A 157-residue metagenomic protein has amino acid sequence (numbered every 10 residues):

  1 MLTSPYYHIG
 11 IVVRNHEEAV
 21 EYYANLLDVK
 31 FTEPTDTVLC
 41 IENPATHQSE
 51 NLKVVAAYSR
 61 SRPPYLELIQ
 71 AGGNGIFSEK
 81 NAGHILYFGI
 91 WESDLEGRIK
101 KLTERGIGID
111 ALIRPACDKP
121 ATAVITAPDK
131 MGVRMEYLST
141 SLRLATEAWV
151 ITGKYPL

Functional and structural regions predicted by a protein language model:
M1-Y7, T37: A short, surface-exposed helix-loop junction/capping segment
Y6-R14, A57-P64, G73, S78-E96: Vicinal oxygen chelate
V12-R62, G97-K119, I125, W149-L157: Core segments of cupin and vicinal oxygen chelate
R62-Y65, M131-V133: Short acidic/polar mixed-charge low-complexity motifs
I76, D129-R134: Short, charged/polar, Gly/Pro-enriched secondary-structure boundary elements
R114-D118, P128-M131, T140-L144: Short acidic/polar capping segments at secondary-structure boundaries
R134-L157: Acidic/histidine-enriched, glycine/proline-rich intrinsically disordered or flexible terminal extensions
